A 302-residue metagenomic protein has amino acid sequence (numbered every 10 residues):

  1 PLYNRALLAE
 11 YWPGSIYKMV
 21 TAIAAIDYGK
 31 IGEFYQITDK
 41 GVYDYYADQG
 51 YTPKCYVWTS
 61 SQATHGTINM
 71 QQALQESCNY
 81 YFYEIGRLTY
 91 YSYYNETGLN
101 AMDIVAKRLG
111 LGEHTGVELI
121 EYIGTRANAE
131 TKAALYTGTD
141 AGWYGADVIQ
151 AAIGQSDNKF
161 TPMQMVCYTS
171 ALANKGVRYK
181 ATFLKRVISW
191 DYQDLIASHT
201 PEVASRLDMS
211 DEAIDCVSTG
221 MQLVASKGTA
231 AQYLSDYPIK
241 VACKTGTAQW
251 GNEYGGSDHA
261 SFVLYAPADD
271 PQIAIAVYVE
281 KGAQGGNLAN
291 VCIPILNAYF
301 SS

Functional and structural regions predicted by a protein language model:
P1-S15, V20-V277: Beta-lactam-recognizing serine transpeptidase/beta-lactamase-like catalytic domain environment
M165, Q284-I293: Short, charged, low-complexity patches
D194-A204, A289-S302: Short, gly/Ser/Thr-rich active-site loops of penicillin-recognizing serine hydrolases
V279-A283: A generic structural motif
